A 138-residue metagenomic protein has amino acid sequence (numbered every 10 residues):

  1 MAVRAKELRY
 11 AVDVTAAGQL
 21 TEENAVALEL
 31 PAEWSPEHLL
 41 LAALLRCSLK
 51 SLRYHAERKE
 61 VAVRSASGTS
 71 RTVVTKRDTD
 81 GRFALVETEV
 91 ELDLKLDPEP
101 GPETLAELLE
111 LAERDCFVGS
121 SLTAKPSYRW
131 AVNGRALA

Functional and structural regions predicted by a protein language model:
M1-A43, L49-A138: Extended beta-strand/beta-hairpin segments
